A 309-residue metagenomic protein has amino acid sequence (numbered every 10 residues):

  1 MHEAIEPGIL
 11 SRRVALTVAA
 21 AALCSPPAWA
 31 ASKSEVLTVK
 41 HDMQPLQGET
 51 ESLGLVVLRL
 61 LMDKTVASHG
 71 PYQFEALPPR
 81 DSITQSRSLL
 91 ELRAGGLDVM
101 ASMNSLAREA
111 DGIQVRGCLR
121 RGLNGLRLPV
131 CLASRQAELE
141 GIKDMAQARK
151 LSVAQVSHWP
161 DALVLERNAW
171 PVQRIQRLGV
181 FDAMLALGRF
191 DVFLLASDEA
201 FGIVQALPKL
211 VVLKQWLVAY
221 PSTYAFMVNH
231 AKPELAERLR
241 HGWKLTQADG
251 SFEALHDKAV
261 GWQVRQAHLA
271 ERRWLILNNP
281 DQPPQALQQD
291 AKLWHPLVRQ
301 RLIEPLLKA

Functional and structural regions predicted by a protein language model:
H2-P7, V14-A31: N-terminal export signals
S32-D111, L239: Extracytoplasmic small-molecule ligand-binding "clamshell" domains of the periplasmic binding protein/Venus flytrap
M43-Q44, E51, L123-L128, L132-R135 (+3 more regions): Periplasmic-binding protein-like
L58-E75, G141-Q147, S157-R177, V204-P208: Ligand-binding cleft/hinge of the Venus flytrap
P78-D98, R167, G179-L194, D198: Short helices/loops that flank or line small-molecule/ion binding pockets
E91-R93, M100-G112, D191-V218: A ligand-binding cleft/hinge motif common to bilobed small-molecule-binding domains
C118-L163: A conserved helix-loop-strand patch within extracytoplasmic ligand-binding domains of the periplasmic binding
V156-N168, W243-K308: Ligand-binding clefts/hinges and TM-proximal coupling segments of bilobed small-molecule sensing domains
